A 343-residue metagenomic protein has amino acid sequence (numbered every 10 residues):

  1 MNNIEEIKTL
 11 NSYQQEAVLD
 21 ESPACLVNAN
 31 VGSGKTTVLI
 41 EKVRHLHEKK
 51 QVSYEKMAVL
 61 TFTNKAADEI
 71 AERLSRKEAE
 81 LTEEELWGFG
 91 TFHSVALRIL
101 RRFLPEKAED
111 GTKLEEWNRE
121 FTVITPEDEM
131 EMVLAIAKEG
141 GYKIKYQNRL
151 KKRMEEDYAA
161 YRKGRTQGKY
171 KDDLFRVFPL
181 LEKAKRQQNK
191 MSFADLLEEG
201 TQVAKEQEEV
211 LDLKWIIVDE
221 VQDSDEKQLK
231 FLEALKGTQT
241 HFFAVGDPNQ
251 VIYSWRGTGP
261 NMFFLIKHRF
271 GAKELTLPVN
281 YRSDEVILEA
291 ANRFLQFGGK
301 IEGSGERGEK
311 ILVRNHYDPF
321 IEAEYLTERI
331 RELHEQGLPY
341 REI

Functional and structural regions predicted by a protein language model:
M1-D110, E289-N292: P-loop NTPase Walker
M1-S33, T37-V38, K56-A58, L114 (+5 more regions): Accessory N-terminal region flanking or inserted into the helicase ATPase core in nucleic-acid motor proteins
N3-N11, Q15-V31, T112-T122, A272-V279 (+1 more regions): Inter-lobe coupling/hinge region of RecA-like P-loop helicase motors
L46, A96, V221-L232, V251-Y253: Catalytic P-loop NTPase motifs of RecA-like helicase/translocase cores
K50-V52, L81-T82, Q207-V210, L235-T238 (+3 more regions): Conserved catalytic network of the ASCE P-loop NTPase/AAA+ motor domain
V52-K56, K77-L86, F103-I124, A137-N148 (+6 more regions): Short, polar/flexible loop-turn hinges at active-site or ligand-entry regions and domain interfaces
K77, V95, R102, E106 (+6 more regions): Phosphate/oxyanion-binding loops and surfaces in catalytic or ligand/nucleic-acid-binding neighborhoods
L229-H316: Conserved RecA-like helicase ATPase core segment that couples NTP binding/hydrolysis to strand translocation
